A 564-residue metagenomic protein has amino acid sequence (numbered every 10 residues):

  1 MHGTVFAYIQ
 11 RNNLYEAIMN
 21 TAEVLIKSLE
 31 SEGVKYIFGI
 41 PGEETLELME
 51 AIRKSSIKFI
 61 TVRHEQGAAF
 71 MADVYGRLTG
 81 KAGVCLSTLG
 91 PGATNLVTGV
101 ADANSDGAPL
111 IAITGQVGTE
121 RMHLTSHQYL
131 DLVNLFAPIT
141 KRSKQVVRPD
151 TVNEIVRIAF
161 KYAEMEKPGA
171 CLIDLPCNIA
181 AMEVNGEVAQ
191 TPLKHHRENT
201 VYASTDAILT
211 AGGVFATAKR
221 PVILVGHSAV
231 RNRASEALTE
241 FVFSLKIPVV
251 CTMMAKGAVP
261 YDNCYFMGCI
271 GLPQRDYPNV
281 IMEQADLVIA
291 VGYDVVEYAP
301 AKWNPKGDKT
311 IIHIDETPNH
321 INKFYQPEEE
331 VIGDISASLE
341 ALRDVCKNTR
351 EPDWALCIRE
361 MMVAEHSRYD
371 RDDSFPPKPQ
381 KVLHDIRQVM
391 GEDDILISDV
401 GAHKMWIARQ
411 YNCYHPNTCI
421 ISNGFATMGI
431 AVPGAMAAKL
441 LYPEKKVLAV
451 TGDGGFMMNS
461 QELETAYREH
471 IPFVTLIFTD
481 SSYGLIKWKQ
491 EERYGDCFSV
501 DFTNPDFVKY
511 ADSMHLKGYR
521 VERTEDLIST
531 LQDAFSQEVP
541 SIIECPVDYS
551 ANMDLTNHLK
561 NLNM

Functional and structural regions predicted by a protein language model:
G3-I18: Short, Lys/Arg-enriched N-terminal segments with co-localized hydrophobic residues within the first ~10-30 amino acids
L14-R350, D385, V389-I395, T465 (+2 more regions): N-terminal alpha/beta PP-like core and its mobile active-site loop of ThDP/TPP-dependent enzymes
A22-L25, T45-M49, R53, E360-A438 (+2 more regions): Active-site diphosphate/adenylate-binding microenvironment
H64, L124-T125, E198-T210, I270-Q274 (+5 more regions): A general structural motif
E65, N178, D315, D399 (+3 more regions): Acidic active-site catalytic centers that drive phospho-/nucleotidyl reactions and related ester hydrolyses
R121-Q128, I321-F324, E330-I332, S336-L342 (+1 more regions): Thiamine diphosphate
D150, V188, G307-K404, E522-D533 (+1 more regions): Phosphate/pyrophosphate-binding active-site segments
